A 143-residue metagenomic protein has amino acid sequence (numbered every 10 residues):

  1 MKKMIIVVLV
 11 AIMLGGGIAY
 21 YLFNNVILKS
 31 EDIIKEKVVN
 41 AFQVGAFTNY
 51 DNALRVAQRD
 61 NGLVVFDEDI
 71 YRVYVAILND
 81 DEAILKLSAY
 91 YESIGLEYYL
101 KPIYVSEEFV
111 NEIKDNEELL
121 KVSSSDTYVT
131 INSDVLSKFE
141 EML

Functional and structural regions predicted by a protein language model:
M1-L143: Acidic/polar low-complexity segments and flexible, solvent-exposed patches
